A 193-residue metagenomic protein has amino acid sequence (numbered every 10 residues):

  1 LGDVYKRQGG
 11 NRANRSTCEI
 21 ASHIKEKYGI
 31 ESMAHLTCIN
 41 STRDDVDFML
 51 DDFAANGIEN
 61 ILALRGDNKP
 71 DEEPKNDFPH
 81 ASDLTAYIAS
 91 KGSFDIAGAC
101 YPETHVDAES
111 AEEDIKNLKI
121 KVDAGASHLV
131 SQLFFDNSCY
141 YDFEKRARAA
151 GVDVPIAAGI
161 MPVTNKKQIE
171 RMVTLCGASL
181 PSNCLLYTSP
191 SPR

Functional and structural regions predicted by a protein language model:
L1-Q8, Y187-P192: Conserved small/polar residues in nucleotide/adenosyl-binding loops
D3, S32-L36, A63, I96-A99 (+2 more regions): Hydrophobic faces of well-ordered beta-strands that scaffold small-molecule active sites in alpha/beta enzyme cores
K6-S16, N68-K75, S131-Y140: Glycine-rich, proline-tolerant flexible connector loops at the mouths of alpha/beta enzymes
G9-I30: Glycine-rich, positively charged N-terminal anion/phosphate-binding segment
A34-R43, A99-E112: Active-site mouth loops of central-metabolism enzymes
R43-D51: Catalytic cores of alpha/beta
L50-I61, P79-D95, D107-S127, A178: Alpha/beta enzyme core
N76-Y101, G151-S189: Active-site pocket-lining/capping segments in soluble small-molecule metabolic enzymes
